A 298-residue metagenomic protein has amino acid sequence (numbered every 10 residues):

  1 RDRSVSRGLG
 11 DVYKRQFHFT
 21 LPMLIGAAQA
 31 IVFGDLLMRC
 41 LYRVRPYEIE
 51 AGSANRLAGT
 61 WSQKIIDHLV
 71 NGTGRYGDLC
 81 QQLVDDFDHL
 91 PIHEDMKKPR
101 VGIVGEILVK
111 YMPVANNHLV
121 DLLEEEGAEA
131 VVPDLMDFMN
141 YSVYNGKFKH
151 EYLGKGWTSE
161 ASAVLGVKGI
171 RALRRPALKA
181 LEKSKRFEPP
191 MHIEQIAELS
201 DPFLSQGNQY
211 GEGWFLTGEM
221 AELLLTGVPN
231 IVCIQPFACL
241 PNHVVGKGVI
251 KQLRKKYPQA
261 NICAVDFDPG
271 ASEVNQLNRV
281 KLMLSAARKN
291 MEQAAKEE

Functional and structural regions predicted by a protein language model:
R1, V84-D85, G248-I250: Short, well-ordered amphipathic alpha-helices
D2-R3, P91-I92, M220-A221: Short, flexible, glycine/charge-rich loop motifs used to bind or transfer phosphoryl groups or to couple energy/partner
D2-Y13: Single conserved hydrophobic/aromatic residue that forms the stacking wall/gate of nucleotide- or nucleobase-binding
R7, P99, A260-I262: Residue-level recognition of the N-termini of beta-strands and the immediately preceding loop/turn
D11-H18, F138-M139, G270-E273: A short acidic, often aromatic-flanked loop/helix-cap motif at beta-alpha or helix-coil junctions that lines enzyme
H18-N208: A charged, amphipathic alpha-helical module
M112-A128, I193-Q293: Hydrophobic alpha/beta core scaffold segments
